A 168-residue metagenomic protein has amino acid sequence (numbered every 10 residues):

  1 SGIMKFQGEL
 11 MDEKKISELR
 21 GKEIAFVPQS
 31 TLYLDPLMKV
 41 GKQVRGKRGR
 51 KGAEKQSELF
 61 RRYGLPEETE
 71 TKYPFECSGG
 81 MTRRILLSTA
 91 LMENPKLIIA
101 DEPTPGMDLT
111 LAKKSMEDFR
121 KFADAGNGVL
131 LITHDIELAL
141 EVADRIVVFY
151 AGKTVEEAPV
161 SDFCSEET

Functional and structural regions predicted by a protein language model:
L10-A25, D162-E167: ABC ATPase NBD coupling module
S30-K42: Conserved catalytic motifs of ABC-family nucleotide-binding domains
Y73-C77: Conserved ABC ATPase signature
M92-K96: A short, proline-enriched helix->beta-strand linker immediately N-terminal to the Walker B motif in ABC-type P-loop
T133-H134: H-loop/switch region of ABC-family ATPase nucleotide-binding domains
A139-E141: A short, surface-exposed alpha-helical micro-motif characterized by mixed small hydrophobic and charged/polar residues
